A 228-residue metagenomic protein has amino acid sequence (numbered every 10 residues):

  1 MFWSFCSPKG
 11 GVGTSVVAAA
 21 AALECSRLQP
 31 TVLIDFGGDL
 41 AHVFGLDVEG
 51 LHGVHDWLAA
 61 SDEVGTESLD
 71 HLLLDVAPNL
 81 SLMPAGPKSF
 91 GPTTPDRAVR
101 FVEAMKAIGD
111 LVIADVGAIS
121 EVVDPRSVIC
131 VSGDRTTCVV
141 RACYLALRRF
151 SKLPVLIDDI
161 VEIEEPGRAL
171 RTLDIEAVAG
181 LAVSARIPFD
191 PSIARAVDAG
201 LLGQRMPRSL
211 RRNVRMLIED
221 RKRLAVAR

Functional and structural regions predicted by a protein language model:
M1-F5, T31, M83, D110-A114 (+1 more regions): Generic beta-sheet signal
M1-L28, F36: Walker A (P-loop) phosphate-binding motif
F2, T31-L33, L82, I160 (+1 more regions): Conserved beta-strand scaffold positions in the cores of enzyme catalytic domains, especially in NTP/NDP-utilizing
C6-S7, L33-A107, I193-A199: P-loop/Walker-type NTP enzyme "switch/lid" segment
H52-L69, Y144, A177-G180, R205-R212 (+1 more regions): N-terminal regions of ATP-driven nucleic-acid and macromolecular assemblies, encompassing P-loop NTP-binding domains
V54, P191-I218: C-terminal boundary of histidine-terminating zinc-finger modules
V99-A196: Conserved catalytic-core segment of NTP-binding enzymes
